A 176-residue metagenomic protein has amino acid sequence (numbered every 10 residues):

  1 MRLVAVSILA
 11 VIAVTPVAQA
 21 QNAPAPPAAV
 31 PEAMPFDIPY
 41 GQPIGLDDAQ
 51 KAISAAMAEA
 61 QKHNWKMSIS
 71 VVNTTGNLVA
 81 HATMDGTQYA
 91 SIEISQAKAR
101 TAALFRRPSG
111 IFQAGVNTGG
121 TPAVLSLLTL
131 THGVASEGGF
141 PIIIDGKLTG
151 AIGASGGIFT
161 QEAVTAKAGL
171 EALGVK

Functional and structural regions predicted by a protein language model:
V4-P16: Bacterial N-terminal signal peptides
Q21-K176: Flexible, solvent-exposed loop/hinge segments and secondary-structure transition points
